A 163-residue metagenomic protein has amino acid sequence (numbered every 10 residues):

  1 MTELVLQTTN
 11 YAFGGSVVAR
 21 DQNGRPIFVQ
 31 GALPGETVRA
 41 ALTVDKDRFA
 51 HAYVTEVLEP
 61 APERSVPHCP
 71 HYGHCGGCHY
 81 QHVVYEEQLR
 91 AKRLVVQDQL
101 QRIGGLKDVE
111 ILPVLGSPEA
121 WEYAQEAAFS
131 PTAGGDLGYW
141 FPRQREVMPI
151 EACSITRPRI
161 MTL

Functional and structural regions predicted by a protein language model:
M1-L163: Accessory RNA-recognition modules of RNA-modification enzymes
